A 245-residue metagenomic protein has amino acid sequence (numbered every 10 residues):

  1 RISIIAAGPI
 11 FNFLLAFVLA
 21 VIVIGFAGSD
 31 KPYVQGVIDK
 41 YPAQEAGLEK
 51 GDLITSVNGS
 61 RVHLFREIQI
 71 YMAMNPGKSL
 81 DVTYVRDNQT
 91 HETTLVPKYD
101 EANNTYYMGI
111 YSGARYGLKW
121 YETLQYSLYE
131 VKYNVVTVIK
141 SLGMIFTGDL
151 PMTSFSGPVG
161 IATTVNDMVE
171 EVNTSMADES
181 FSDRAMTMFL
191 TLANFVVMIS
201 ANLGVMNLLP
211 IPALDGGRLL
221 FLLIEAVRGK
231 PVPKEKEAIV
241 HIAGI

Functional and structural regions predicted by a protein language model:
R1-Y33, A243-G244: Internal alpha-helical transmembrane segments
G8, N207, D215, V240: Divalent metal-coordination and catalytic microenvironments
N12, A16, M198-N207: Alpha-helical transmembrane segments of multi-pass membrane proteins
A27-Q44, E49: Alpha-helical transmembrane signal-anchor/signal-peptide segments
D30, S154-G157, L209-L222: Juxtamembrane/interfacial segments flanking transmembrane helices
A43-F65, V131: Conserved PDZ fold ligand-binding element
E49, T55-S56, Q69-S112: PDZ-domain C-terminal substructure recognizer with occasional recognition of PDZ-binding tails
Y99-L203, L220-I242: Functional transmembrane alpha-helices
